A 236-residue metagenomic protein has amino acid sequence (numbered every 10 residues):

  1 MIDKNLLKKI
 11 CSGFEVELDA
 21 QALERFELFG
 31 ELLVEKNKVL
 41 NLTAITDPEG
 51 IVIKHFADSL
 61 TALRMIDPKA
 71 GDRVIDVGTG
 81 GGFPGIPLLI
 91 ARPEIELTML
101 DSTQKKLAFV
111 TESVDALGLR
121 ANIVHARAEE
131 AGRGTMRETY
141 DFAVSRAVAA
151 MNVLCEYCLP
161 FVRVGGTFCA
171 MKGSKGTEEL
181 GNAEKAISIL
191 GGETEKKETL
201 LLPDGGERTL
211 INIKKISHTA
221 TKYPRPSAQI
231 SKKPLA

Functional and structural regions predicted by a protein language model:
I2-I75, K105-R120, H125, P226-A228: Class I SAM-dependent transferase core
L33, L88, V110, K172 (+1 more regions): Residue-level signal for inorganic ion chemistry
L60-A149, C155-E156: Conserved SAM/SAH cofactor-binding pocket of Class I
R92, V162-V164: Helix-to-beta-strand junctions that scaffold the AdoMet/dcAdoMet cofactor pocket in Class I SAM-dependent enzymes
K106-A108, G176, L180: Short alpha-helix immediately C-terminal to the canonical SAM-binding loop
E129, A150, G173-T177, L201: Short "lid" loop at the C-terminus of a central beta-strand within the Rossmann-like core of SAM-dependent
G165-K175: Conserved beta-strand signature within the Rossmann-like core of class I S-adenosyl-L-methionine
G181-A236: SAM/dcSAM-binding transferase cores
